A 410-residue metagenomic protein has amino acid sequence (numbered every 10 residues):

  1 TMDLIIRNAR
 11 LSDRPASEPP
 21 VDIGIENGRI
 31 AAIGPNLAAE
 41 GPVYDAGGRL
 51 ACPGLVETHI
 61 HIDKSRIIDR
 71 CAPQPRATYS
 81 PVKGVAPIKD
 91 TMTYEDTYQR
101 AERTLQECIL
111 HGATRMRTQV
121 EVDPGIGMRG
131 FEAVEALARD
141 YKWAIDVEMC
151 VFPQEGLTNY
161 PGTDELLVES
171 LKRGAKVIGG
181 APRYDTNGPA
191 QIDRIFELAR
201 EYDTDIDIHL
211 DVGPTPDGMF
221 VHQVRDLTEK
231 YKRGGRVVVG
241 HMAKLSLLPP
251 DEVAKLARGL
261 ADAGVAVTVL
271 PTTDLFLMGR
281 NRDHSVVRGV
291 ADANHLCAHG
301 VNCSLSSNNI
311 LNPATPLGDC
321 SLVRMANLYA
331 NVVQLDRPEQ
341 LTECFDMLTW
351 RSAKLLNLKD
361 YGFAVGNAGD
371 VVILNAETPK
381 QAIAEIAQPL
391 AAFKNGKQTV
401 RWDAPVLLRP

Functional and structural regions predicted by a protein language model:
T1-A39, P379: N-terminal metal-binding scaffold of metallo-dependent hydrolase/deaminase domains
M2-R7, E26, N36-A77: Replace "His-x-His-based motif
P53-S65, V120, D205-P214: Histidine-centered catalytic micro-motifs
R66-T97, Y202, F220-V238, A261-V267 (+2 more regions): Active-site gating loops and adjacent loop-to-helix segments of metal-dependent hydrolytic enzymes
I68-Q119, G125-D140, E165-K172: Alpha-helical scaffold segments that flank or form the walls of functional sites
R129-W143, N159-A266, R282-L305, Y361: Histidine/acidic residue-rich metal-binding segments in metalloenzymes
D205, D226-V237, T273-L277, V287-A376: His/Asp/Glu-enriched, well-ordered alpha-helical/loop segment that forms or immediately abuts the divalent-metal
K354, V365-P410: C-terminal cap of metal-dependent C-N hydrolases
